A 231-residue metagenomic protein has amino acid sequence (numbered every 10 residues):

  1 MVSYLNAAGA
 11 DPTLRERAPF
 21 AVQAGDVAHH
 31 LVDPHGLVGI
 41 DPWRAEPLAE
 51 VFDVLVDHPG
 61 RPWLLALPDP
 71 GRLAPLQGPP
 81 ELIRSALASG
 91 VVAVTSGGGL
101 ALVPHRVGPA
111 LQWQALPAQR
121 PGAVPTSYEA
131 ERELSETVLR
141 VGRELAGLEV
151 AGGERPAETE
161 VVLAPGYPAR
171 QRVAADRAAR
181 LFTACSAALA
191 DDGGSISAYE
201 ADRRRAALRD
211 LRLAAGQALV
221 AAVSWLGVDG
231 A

Functional and structural regions predicted by a protein language model:
M1-A93: N-terminal intrinsically disordered, low-complexity regulatory tails that precede a folded domain
M1-S3, A7-T13, F20-A24, H30-D33 (+7 more regions): Intrinsic-disorder-associated interaction segments
G9, V56-P59, V138, G142-L145 (+2 more regions): Generic secondary-structure transition motif, activating predominantly at the C-termini of alpha-helices
Q23, Q77, Q112-Q114, Q119 (+2 more regions): Residue-identity detector for glutamine
A88, T95-G97, P104: ATP/nucleotide-binding catalytic cores
V94-G99, L181: Charged interaction segments
V103-G153: Surface-exposed beta-loop interaction hotspot
R143-A231: Alpha-helical oligomerization segments
